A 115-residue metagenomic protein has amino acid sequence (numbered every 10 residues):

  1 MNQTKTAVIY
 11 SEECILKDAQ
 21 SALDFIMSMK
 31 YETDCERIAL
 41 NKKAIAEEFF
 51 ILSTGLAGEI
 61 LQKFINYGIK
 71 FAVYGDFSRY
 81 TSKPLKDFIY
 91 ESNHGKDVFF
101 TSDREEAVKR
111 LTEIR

Functional and structural regions predicted by a protein language model:
N2-R115: Amphipathic, Lys/Arg-enriched alpha-helical "gate/interface" segment within cytosolic domains that mediates
